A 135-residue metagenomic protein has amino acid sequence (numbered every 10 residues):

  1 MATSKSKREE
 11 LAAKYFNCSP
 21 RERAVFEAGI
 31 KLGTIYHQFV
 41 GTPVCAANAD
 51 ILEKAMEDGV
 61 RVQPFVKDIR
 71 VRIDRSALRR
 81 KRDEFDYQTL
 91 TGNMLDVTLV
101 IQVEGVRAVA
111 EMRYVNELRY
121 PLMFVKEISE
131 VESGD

Functional and structural regions predicted by a protein language model:
M1-D135: Short beta-strand/helix segments in adaptor/scaffold domains that form protein-protein interfaces within large
